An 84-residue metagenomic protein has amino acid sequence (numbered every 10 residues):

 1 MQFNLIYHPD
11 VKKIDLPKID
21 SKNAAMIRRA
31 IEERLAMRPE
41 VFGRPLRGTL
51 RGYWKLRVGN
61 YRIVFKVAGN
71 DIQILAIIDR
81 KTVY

Functional and structural regions predicted by a protein language model:
M1-Q2, G48: Basic nucleic-acid-binding interfaces
Q2-P9, K13, P17-K18, K22-A25 (+4 more regions): Enriched for short, Lys/Arg-rich terminal
E32-R57: A short, surface-exposed loop/turn module that caps and links secondary-structure elements
